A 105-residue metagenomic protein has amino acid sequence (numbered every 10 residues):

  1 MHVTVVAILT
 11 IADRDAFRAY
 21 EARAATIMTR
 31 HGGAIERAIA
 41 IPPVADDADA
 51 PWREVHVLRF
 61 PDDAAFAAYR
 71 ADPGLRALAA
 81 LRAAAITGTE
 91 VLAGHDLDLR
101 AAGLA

Functional and structural regions predicted by a protein language model:
M1-P73, L92-A105: Short S/T/G/P-rich N-terminal loop/turn motif that feeds into the first structured element of a domain
R76-A84, G88-V91: Short arginine-rich
